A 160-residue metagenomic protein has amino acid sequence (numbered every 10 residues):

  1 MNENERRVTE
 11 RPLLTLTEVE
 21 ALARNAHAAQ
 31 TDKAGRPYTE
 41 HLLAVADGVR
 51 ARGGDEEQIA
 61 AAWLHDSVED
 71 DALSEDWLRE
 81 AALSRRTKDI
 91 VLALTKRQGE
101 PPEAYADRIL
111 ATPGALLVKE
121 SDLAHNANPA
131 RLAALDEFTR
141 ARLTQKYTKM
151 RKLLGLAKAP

Functional and structural regions predicted by a protein language model:
N2-P160: Active-site helical microenvironments for divalent-metal-assisted chemistry
